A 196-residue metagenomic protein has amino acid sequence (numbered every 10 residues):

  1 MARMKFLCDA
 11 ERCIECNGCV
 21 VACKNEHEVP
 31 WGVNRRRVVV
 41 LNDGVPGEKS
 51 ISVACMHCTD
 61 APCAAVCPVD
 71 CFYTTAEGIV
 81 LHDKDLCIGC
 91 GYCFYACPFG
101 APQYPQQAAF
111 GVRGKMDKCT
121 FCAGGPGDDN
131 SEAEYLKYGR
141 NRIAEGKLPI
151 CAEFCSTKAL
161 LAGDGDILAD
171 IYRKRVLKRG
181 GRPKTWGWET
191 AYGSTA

Functional and structural regions predicted by a protein language model:
M1-A196: Non-ligating segments of multi-cofactor redox enzymes
